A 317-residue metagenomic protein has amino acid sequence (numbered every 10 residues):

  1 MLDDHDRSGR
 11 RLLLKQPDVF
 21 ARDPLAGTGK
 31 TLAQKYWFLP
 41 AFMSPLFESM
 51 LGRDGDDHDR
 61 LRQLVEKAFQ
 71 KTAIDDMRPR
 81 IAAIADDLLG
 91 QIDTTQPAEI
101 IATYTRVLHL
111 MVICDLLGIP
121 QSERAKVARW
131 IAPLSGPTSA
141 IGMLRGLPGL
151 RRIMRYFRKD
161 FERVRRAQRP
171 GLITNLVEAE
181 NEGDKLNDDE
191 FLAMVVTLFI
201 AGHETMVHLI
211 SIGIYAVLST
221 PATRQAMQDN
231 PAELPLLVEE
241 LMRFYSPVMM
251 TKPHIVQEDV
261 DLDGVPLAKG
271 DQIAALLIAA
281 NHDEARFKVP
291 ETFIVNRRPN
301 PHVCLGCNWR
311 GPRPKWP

Functional and structural regions predicted by a protein language model:
M1-P317: Cytochrome P450
